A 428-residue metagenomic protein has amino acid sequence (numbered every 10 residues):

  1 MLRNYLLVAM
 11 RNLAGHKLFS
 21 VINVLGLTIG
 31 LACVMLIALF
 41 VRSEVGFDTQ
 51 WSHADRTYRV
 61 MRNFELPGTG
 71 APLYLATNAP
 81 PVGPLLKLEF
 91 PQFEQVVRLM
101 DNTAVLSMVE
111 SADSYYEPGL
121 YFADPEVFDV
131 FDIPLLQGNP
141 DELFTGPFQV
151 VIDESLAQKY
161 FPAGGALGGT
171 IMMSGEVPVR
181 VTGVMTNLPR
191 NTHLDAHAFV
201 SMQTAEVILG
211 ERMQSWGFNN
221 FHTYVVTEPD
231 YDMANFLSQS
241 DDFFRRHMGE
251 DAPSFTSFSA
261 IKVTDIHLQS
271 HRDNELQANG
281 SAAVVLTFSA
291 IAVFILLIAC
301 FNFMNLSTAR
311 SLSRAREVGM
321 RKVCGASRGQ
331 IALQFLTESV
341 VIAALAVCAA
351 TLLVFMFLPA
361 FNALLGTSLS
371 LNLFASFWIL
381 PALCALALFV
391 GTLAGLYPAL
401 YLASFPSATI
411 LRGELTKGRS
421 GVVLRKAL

Functional and structural regions predicted by a protein language model:
M1-V24, N274-Q277, L306-L333, T337 (+2 more regions): Alpha-helical transmembrane segments of integral membrane proteins
L13-H16, N23, E44, V60 (+14 more regions): Generic structural signal for small/hydrophobic residues in well-ordered secondary structure, especially within
G15-V41, G280-R316, L424-L428: Hydrophobic alpha-helical transmembrane segments of multi-pass inner-membrane transport and secretion
I29-Y58, F357-G366: Alpha-helical transmembrane segments
F40-A79, D101-N102: Membrane-interface junction motifs in transport/secretion proteins
Y58-N63, A79-L136: Short amphipathic beta-strand/extended segments in non-transmembrane regions
A123-N139, P147-A283: Mid-to-C-terminal secondary-structure elements that act as membrane-proximal/extracytoplasmic interface segments
